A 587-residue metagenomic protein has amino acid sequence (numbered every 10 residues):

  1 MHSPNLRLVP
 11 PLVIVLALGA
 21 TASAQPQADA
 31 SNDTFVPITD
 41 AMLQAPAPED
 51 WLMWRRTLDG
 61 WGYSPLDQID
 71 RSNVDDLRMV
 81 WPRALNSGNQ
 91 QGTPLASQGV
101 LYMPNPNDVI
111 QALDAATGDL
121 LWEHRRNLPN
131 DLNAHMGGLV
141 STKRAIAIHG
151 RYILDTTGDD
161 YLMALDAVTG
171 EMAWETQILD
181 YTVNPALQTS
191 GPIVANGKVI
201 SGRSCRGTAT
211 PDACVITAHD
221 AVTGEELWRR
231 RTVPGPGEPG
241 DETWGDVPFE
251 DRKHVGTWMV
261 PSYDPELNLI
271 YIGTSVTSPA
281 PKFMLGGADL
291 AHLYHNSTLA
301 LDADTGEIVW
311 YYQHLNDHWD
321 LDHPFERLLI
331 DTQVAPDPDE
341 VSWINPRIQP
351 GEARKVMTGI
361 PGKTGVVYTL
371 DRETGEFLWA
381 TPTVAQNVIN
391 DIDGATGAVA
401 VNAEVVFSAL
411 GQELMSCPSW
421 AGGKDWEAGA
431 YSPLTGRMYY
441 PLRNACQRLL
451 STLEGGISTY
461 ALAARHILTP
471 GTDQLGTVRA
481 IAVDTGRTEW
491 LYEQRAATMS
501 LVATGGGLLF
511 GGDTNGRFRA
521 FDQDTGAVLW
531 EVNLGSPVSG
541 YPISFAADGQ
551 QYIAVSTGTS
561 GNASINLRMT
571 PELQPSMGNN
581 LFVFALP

Functional and structural regions predicted by a protein language model:
Q25-L85, D119-H135, E171-D180, E225-V233 (+9 more regions): Aromatic (tryptophan-biased) beta-strands that constitute blades/sheets of beta-rich domains
W51-R55, S87-V109, H135-Y161, L187-T210 (+8 more regions): Repeat-blade elements of multi-bladed beta-propeller folds
G60-L179, T504: N-terminal cofactor/phosphate-binding cores enriched in small/glycine residues, especially glycine-rich loops such as
D114-T117, D166-T169, A221-T223, D302-T305 (+4 more regions): Short loop/turn segments that connect beta-strands within beta-propeller blades
N316-W319, H323-E326, P382-I389, C417-S419 (+3 more regions): Conserved blade-ending motifs and adjacent loop-strand segments that build the rim/top face of beta-propeller domains
N345-P346, R443-N444, P470-A527: Loop/turn-rich, solvent-exposed surfaces of beta-rich toroidal or solenoidal domains
I543-P587: Blade-level signature of beta-propeller repeat domains, shared across WD40, Kelch, NHL, RCC1 and BNR/Asp-box propellers
